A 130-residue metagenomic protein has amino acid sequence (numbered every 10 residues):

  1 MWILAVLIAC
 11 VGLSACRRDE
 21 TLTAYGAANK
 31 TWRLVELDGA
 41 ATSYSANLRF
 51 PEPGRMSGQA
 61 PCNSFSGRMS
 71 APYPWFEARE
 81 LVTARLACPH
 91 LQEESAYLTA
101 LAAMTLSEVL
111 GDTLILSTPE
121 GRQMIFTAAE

Functional and structural regions predicted by a protein language model:
W2, C10-E130: Lipid interaction determinants
